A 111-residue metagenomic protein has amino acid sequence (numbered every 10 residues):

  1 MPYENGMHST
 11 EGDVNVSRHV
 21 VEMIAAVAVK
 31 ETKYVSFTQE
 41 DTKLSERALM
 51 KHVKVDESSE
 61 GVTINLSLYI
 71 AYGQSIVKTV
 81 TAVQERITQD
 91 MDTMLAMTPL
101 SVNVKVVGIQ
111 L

Functional and structural regions predicted by a protein language model:
M1-Q74, T81, T93, M97-L111: Contiguous, often N-terminal, cationic amphipathic patches that form binding interfaces
